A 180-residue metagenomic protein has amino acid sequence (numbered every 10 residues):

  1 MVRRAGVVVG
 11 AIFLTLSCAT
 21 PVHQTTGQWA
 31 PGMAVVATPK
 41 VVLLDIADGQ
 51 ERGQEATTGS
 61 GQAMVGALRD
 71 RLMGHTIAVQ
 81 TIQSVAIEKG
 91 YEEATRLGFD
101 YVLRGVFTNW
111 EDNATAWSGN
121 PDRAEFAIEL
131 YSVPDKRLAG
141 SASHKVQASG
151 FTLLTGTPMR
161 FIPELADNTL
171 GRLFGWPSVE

Functional and structural regions predicted by a protein language model:
M1-C18: Sec-dependent bacterial lipoprotein signal peptides
I12-T15, V35, R96-F99: Alpha-helix termination/capping residues and helix-transition junctions
L16-H75, F174-E180: A structural "domain/chain start" motif
C18-P39, P121, S132-E180: C-terminal/domain-edge helix-coil "capping" segments
T20, V85-A139, S149: Surface-exposed short loop/turn segments
Q50-T58, T115-A116, F151-G156: Second-shell loop/turn segments in exported
S60, M64, L68, A86 (+2 more regions): Stable alpha-helical elements in mature extracytoplasmic
R69-E92: Short beta-strand->alpha-helix linker/helix-N-cap micro-motif that forms a surface specificity/interaction loop
